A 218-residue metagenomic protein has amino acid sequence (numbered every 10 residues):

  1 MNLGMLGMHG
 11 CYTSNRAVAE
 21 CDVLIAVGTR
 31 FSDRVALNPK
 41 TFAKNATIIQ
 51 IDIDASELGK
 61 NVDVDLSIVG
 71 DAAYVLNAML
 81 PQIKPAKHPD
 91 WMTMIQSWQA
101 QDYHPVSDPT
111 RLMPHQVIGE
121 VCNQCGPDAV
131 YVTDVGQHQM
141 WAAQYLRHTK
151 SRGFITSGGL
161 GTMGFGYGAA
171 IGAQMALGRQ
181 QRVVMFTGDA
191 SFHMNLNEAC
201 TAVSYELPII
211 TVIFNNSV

Functional and structural regions predicted by a protein language model:
M1-M94: Glycine-rich, acidic loop regions that bind phosphate or pyrophosphate groups
N2-H9, N15-E20, L58-N61, S67-V69 (+2 more regions): Thiamine diphosphate
A26, Q50, T133, M185 (+1 more regions): Structural beta-sheet core signal
T29-S32, G136-H138, N216-S217: Short glycine-rich anion-binding loops that position phosphate/pyrophosphate groups of nucleotides and phosphorylated
A36-P39, E120, E198-T201: A short acidic, amphipathic alpha-helical/loop segment
D63, P105-P109, A190: Conserved short-loop catalytic and cofactor-binding motifs
Q96-G178: Active-site diphosphate/adenylate-binding microenvironment
